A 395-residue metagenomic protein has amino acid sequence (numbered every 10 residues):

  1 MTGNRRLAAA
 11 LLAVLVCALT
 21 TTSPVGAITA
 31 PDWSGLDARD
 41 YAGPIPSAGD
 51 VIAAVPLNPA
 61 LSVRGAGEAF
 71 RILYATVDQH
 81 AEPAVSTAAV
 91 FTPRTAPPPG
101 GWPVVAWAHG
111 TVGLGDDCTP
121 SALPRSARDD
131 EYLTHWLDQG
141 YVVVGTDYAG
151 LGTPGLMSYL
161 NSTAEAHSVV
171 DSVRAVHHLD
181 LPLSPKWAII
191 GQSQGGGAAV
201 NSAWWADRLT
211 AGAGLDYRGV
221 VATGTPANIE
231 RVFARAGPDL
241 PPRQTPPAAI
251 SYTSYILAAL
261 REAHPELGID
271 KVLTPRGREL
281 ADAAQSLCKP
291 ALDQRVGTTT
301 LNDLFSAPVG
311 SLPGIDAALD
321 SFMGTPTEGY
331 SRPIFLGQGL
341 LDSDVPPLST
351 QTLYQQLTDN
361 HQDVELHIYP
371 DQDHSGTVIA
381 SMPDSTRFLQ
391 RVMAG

Functional and structural regions predicted by a protein language model:
G26-P97: Catalytic-loop region of hydrolases
S34-D37, G43, P59, T223-T325: Accessory cap/linker subdomain of secreted extracellular hydrolases
Q79-T87, F91-Q139, G152: Short, surface-exposed "cap/lid" segments of acyl-processing enzymes
Y159-D180: Alpha/beta-hydrolase active-site loop
R174-P246: Primarily recognizes the serine-hydrolase "nucleophile elbow" in alpha/beta-hydrolase and SGNH/GDSL folds
S202, R332-I334, P346-Q356: Short alpha-helix in the alpha/beta-hydrolase fold that links the catalytic acid
P308-A318, D344, Q351-G395: C-terminal catalytic histidine-bearing segment of alpha/beta-hydrolase fold enzymes
Y330, F335-D342: Short beta-strand/loop motif that positions the catalytic acidic residue of the alpha/beta-hydrolase fold
